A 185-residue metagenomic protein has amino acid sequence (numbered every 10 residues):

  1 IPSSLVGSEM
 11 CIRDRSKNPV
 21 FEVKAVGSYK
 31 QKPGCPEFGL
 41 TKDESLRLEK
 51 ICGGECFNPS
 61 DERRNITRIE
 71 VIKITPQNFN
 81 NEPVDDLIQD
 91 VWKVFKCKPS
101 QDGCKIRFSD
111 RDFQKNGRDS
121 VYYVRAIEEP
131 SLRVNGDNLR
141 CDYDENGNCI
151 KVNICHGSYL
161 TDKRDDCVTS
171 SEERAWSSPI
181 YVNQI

Functional and structural regions predicted by a protein language model:
I1-G7, I12: Single conserved hydrophobic/aromatic residue that forms the stacking wall/gate of nucleotide- or nucleobase-binding
K17-F21: Structural beta-strand segments of beta-rich domains
K24-E62: Short amphipathic, basic-aromatic surface patches that mediate peripheral association with negatively charged
V71, V124, S177: Divalent metal-coordination and catalytic microenvironments
I72-F79: Change "in extracellular beta-sheet-rich domains … of secreted and cell-surface proteins" to "in beta-sheet-rich domains
Q101-Q114: Exposed aromatic-hydrophobic patches
R118-P130: Short, aromatic- and glycine-rich surface loops/edge beta-strands on solvent-exposed regions
I127-R140: Short acidic/polar inter-strand loop motif in beta-rich domains
